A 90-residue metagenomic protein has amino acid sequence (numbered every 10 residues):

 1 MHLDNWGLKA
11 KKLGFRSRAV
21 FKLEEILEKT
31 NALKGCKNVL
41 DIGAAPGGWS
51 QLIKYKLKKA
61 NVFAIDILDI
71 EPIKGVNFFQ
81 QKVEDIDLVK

Functional and structural regions predicted by a protein language model:
M1-G35: Class I SAM-dependent methyltransferase Rossmann-like catalytic core, especially the SAM/SAH-binding loop
L23, G43, F78: Residue-level signature of catalytic and energy-coupling elements of molecular machines, predominantly ATP/GTP-dependent
E28, K54, V83-E84: Signal for well-folded cores of large energy- and translation-related assemblies
K34-G35, K58, K74: Residue-level preference for short coil/turn positions at secondary-structure junctions
G35-A45: Conserved class I S-adenosyl-L-methionine
P46-K58: Conserved SAM-binding loop of SAM-dependent methyltransferases across substrates and taxa, primarily the Class I
N61-D66: Conserved SAM-binding motif I beta-strand of class I
I67-K90: S-adenosyl-L-methionine
